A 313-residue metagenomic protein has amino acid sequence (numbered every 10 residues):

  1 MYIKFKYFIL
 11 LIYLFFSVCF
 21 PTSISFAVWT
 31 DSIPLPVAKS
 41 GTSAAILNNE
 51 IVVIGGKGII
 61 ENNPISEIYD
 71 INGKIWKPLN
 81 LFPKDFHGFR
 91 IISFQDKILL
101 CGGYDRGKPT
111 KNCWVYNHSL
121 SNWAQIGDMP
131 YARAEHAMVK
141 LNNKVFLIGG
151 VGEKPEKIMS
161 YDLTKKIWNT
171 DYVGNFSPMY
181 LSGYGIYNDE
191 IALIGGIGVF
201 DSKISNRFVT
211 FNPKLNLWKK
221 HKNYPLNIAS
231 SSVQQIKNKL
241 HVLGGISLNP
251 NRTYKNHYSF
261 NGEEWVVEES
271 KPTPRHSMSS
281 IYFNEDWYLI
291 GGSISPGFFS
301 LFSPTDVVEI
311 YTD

Functional and structural regions predicted by a protein language model:
M1-K4: N-terminal secretory signal peptides that target proteins for export/translocation
I9-F20: Bacterial N-terminal signal peptides
S23-D313: Kelch-like beta-propeller repeat domains
